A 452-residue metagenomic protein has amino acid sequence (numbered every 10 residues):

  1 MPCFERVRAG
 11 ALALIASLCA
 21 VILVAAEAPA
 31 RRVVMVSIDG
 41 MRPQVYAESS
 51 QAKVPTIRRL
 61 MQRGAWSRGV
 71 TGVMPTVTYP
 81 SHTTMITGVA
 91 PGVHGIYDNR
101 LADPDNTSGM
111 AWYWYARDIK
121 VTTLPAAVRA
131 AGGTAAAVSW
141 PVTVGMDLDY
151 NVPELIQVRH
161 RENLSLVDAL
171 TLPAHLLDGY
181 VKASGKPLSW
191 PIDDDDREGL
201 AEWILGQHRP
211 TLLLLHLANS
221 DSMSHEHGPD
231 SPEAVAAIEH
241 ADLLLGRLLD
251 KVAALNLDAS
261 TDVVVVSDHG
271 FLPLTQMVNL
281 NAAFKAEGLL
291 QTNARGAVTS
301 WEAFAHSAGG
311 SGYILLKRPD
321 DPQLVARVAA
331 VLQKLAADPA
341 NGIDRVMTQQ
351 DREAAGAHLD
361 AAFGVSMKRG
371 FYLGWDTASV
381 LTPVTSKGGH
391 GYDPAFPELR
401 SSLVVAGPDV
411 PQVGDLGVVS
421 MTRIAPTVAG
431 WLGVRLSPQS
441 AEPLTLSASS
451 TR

Functional and structural regions predicted by a protein language model:
M1-R6: N-terminal secretory signal peptides that target proteins for export/translocation
G10-I22: Bacterial N-terminal signal peptides
E27-A47, R58, R63-W66: Mature N-terminal segment immediately following signal peptide/propeptide cleavage in secreted/periplasmic
R31, R68, N99-Y115, V121 (+1 more regions): Secreted, luminal/periplasmic, and some membrane-associated catalytic domains that remodel anionic oxygen-ester
V45-Y46, P191-L215, S220-V263, R327-L335 (+2 more regions): A long, amphipathic alpha-helix that forms part of the scaffold/cap immediately adjacent to metal-dependent active
A47-G92, T134-A136: Short, structured active-site-proximal loop/turn typified by the sulfatase FGly-forming signature C/S-X-P-X-R
A90-G228, G374: His/Asp/Glu-rich, glycine-adjacent segments that coordinate divalent cations and/or stabilize oxyanion chemistry on
E287-A329, S386-W431, S449-T451: Substrate-binding rim/cap in mid-to-C-terminal beta-strand-loop elements of soluble/periplasmic
